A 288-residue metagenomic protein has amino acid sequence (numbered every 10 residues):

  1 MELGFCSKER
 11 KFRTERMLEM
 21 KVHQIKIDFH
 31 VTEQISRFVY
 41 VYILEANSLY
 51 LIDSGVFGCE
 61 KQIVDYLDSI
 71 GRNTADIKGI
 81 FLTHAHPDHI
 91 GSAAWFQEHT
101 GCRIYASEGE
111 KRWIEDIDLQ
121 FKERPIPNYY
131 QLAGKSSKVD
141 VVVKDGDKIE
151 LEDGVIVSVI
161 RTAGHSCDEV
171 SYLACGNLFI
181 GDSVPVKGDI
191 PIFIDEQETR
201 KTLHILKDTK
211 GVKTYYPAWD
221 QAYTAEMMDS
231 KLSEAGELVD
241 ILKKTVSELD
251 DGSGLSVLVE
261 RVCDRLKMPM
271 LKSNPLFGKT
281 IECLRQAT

Functional and structural regions predicted by a protein language model:
E2-G4, E9-R13, K207-T214, Q221-T288: Accessory terminal helices/loops
E15-I70, V170-S183: Conserved beta-strand hairpin/beta-sheet module of binuclear metal-dependent hydrolase folds, prominently
K21-F29, P127-Q131, D153-G154: Short Pro/Gly-enriched beta-strand edge/turn motifs at strand-loop
H23, F81, Y105, V141-V143 (+3 more regions): Hydrophobic/aromatic beta-strand patches that form the interior of the parallel beta-sheet core in alpha/beta enzyme
L44, D53, I63, H84 (+6 more regions): Divalent metal-coordination and catalytic microenvironments
S48-Y50, D76-F81, N177-F179, T214: Structural motif
G58, I156-D240: Metallo-beta-lactamase
G58-K61, D68-K148: Active-site HxH/HxHxD metal-binding segment of metal-dependent hydrolases
